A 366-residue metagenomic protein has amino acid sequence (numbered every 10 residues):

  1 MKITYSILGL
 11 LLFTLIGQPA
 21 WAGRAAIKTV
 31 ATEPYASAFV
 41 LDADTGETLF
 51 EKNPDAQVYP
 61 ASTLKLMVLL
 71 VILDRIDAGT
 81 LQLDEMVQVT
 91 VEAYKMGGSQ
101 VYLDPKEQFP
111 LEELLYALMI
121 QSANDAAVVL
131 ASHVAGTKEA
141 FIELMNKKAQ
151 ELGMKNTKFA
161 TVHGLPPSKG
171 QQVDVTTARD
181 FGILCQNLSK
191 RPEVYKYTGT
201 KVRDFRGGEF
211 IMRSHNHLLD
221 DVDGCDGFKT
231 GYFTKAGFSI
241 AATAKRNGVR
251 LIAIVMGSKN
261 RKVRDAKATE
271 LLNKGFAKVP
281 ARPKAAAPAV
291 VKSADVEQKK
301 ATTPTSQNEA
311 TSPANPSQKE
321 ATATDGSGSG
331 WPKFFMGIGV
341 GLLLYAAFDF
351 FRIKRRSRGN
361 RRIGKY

Functional and structural regions predicted by a protein language model:
M1-I7: Positively charged n-region of N-terminal signal peptides that target proteins for export
Y5, E112, P332-M336: Alpha-helical transmembrane segments of integral membrane proteins
S6, A31, Y35, V87 (+7 more regions): Hydrophobic alpha-helical segments and their boundary regions
L8-I16: Bacterial N-terminal signal peptides
L15, A56, E309-S312: Generic N-terminal simple sequence motifs
W21-R179, L188-S189: Active-site-adjacent loops and short helices of periplasmic peptidoglycan-processing enzymes
M154-K158, V162-Y366: Domain-terminus/edge residues, biased toward the C-terminal soluble/receptor-binding domains of extracytoplasmic
